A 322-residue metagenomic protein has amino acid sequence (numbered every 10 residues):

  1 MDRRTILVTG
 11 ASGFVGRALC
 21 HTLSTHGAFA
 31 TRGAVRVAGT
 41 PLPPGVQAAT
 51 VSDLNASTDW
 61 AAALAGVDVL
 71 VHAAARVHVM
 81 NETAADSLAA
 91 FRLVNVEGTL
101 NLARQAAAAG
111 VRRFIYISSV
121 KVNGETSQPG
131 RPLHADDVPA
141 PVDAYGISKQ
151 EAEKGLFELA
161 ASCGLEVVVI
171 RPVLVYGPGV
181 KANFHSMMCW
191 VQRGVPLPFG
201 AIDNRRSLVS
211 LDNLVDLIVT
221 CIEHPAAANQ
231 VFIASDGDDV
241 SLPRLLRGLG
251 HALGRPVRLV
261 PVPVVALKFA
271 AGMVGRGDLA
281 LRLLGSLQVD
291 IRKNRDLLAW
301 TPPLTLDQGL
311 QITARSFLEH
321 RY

Functional and structural regions predicted by a protein language model:
T5-H26: N-terminal Rossmann NAD(P)H-binding glycine-rich loop of SDR-like oxidoreductase domains
V51-E97, N101, Q105-A108, E125: NAD(P)H-binding glycine-rich loop region in Rossmannoid oxidoreductase-like domains and their noncatalytic homologs
L100-A144: Conserved Rossmann-fold NAD(P)-dependent oxidoreductase catalytic core, especially the SDR/UDP-sugar
A140-V168: Active-site Tyr-X1-5-Lys
G177, F199-N204, F232-D239, G250-G254 (+1 more regions): Glycine-rich Rossmann NAD(P)(H)-binding loop
V180-S186, G200-I222, N229-I233: Substrate-positioning beta->alpha
L211, R247, A270-P302, I312: Conserved C-terminal active-site "lid" loop/helix of NAD(P)H-dependent oxidoreductases that clamps the redox cofactor
T220-D278, D307, Q311-A314, R321-Y322: Mid/C-terminal beta-alpha module of Rossmann-like enzyme folds, strongest in SDR-family dehydrogenases/epimerases
